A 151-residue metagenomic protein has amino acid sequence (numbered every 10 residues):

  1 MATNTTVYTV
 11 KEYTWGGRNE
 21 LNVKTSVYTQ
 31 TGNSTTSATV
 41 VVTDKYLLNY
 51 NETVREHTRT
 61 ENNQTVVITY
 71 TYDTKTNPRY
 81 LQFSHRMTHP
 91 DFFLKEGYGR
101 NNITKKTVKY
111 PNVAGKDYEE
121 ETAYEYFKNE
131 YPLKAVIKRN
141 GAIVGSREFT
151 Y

Functional and structural regions predicted by a protein language model:
M1-Y151: Buried hydrophobic residues that stabilize the cores of well-folded domains
